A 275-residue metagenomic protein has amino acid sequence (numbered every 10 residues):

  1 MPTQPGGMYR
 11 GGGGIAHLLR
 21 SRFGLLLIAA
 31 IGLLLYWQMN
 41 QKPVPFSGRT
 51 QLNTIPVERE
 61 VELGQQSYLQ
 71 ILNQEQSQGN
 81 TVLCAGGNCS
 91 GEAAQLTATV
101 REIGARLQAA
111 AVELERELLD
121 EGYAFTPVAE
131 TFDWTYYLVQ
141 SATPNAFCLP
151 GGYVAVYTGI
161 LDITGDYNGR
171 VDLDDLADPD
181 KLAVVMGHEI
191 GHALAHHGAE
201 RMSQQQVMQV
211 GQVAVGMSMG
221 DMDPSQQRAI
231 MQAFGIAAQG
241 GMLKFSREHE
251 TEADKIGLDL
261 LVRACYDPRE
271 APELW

Functional and structural regions predicted by a protein language model:
P2-L19, L34-Q206, M219, A264: Peri-catalytic and regulatory segments of divalent metal-dependent proteins
S21-L35: Hydrophobic alpha-helical transmembrane signal-anchor segments
G24-L26, T126-A129, Q232-A233: N-terminal start-of-chain detector that recognizes signal peptides and the immediate post-cleavage beginning
M39, D221-E270: Metalloprotease/metallohydrolase-associated module, dominated by Zn2+-dependent proteases
L69, A105, V184, Q209-Q212 (+5 more regions): Generic alpha-helical structural context detector
I103, Y266-W275: Extended, charged amphipathic interaction segments
A193-L243: Membrane-embedded and juxtamembrane structural elements of multi-pass membrane proteins
